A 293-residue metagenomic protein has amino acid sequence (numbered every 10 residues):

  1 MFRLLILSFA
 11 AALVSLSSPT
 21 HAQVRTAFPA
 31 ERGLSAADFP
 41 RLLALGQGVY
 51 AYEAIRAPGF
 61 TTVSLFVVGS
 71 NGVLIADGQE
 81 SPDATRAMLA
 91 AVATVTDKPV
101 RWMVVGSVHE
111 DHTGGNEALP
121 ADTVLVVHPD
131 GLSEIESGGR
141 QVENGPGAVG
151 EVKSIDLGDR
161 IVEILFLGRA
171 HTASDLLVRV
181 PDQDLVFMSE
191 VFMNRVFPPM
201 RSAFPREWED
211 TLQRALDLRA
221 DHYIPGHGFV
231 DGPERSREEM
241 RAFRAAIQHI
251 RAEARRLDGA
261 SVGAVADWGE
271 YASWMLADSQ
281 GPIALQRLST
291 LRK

Functional and structural regions predicted by a protein language model:
L4-L16: Bacterial N-terminal signal peptides
S18-A22: Sec/Tat signal peptide C-region and signal peptidase I cleavage site
Q23-R32, A37, D217-R219, V230-K293: Accessory terminal helices/loops
R25-T26, A44, P129-G168, T172-S174 (+3 more regions): Metallo-beta-lactamase
L43-A90, L176-V180, L185-M188: Conserved beta-strand hairpin/beta-sheet module of binuclear metal-dependent hydrolase folds, prominently
G48, V67, D77, V92 (+9 more regions): Divalent metal-coordination and catalytic microenvironments
G72-L74, E80-P82, L167-H249: Metallo-beta-lactamase
A90-L157: Active-site HxH/HxHxD metal-binding segment of metal-dependent hydrolases
